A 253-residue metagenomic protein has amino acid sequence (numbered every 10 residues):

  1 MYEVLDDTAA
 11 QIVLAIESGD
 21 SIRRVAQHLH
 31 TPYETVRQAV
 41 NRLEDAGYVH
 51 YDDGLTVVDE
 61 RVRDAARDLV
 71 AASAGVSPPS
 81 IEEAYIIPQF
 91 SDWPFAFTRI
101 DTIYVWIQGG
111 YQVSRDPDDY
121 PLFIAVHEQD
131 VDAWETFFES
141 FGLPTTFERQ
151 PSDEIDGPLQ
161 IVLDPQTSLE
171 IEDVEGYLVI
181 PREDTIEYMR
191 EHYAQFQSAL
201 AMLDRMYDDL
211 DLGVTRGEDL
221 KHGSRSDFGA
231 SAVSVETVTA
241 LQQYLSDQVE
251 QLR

Functional and structural regions predicted by a protein language model:
Y2-T8, G54-G75: Short, cationic-aromatic polyanion-contact patches
V4-T8, D20, P181: Alpha-helix N-cap/N′ positions at the starts of helices
A9-L14: Hydrophobic residues on short alpha-helical segments
I16-L29: Short acidic, hydrophobic short linear motifs in intrinsically disordered regions
H30-E44: Short amphipathic alpha-helical interaction segments
E44-G54: A short, conserved structural fragment
A74-P158, V162-D164: Short gly/ser-rich loop at a beta-strand->alpha-helix junction or flexible surface loop bordering the NTP-binding
F137-R253: Hydrophobic alpha-helical interaction segments
